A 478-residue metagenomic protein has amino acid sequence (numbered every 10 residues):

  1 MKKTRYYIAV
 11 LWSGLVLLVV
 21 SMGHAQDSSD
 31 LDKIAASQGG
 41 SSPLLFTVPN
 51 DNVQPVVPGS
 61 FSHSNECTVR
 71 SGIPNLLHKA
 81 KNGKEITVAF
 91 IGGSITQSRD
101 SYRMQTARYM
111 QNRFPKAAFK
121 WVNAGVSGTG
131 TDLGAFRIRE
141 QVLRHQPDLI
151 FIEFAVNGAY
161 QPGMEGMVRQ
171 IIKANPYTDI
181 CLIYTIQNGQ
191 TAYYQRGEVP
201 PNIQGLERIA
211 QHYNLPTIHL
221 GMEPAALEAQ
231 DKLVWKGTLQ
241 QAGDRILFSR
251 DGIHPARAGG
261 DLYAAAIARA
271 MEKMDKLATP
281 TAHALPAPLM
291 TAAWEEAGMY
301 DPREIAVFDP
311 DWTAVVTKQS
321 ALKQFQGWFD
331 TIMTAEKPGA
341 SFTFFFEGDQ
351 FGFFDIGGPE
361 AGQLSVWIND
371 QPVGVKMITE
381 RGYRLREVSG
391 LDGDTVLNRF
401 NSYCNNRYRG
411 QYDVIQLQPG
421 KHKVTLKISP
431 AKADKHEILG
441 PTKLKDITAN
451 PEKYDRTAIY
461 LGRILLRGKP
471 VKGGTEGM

Functional and structural regions predicted by a protein language model:
M1-F90, T96, Q111-A117, R144 (+4 more regions): N-terminal secretory targeting modules
T68-L77, T131-V142, P162-Q170, P200-G205: Alpha-helical scaffolding within the catalytic cores of extracellular/periplasmic polymer-degrading hydrolases
A89-F90, S101-R103, T131-M164: Oxyanion-hole/transition-state-stabilizing segment in secreted/luminal serine hydrolases and related acyltransferases
S94-Q97, V126-T131, A155-Y160, I186-Q190 (+2 more regions): Solvent-exposed loop/turn segments at secondary-structure junctions within structured extracellular/periplasmic domains
A118-G128: A short beta-strand-loop structural module common to alpha/beta enzyme folds
A174-C181: A short helix->loop->beta-strand "cap" motif at the edges of active sites that frequently abuts
N188-E223, E228: Substrate-gating cap/lid alpha-helix
